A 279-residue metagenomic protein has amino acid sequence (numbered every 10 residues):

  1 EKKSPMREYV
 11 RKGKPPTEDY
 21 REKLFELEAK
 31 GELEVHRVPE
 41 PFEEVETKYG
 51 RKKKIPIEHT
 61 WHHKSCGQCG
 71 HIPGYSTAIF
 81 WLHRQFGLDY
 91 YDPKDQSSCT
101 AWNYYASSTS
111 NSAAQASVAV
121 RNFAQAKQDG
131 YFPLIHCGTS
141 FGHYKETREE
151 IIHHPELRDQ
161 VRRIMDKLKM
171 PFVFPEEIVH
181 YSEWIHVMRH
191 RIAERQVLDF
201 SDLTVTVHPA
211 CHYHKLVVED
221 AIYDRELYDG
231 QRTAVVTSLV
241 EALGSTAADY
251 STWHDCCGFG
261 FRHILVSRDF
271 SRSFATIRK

Functional and structural regions predicted by a protein language model:
E1-K279: Iron-sulfur cluster-binding electron-transfer modules in prokaryotic oxidoreductases
